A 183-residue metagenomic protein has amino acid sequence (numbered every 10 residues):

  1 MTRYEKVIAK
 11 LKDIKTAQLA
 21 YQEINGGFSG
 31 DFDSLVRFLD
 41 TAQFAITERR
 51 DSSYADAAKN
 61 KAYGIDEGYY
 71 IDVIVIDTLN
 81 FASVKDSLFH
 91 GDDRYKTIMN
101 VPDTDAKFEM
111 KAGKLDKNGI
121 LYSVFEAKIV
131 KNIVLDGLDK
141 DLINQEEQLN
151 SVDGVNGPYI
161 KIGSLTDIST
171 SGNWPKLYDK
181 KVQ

Functional and structural regions predicted by a protein language model:
Y4-N25: N-terminal alpha-helical signal peptides/signal-anchor transmembrane segments
E23, G27-Q183: Low-complexity, acidic interaction segments enriched in glycine
